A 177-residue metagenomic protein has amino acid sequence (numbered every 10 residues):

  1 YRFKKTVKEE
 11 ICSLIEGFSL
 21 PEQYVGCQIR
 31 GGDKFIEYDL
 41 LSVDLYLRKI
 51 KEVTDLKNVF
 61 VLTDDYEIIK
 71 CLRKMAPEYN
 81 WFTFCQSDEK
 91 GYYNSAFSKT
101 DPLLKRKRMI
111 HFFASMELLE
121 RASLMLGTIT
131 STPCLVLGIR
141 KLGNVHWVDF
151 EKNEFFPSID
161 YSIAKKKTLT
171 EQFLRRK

Functional and structural regions predicted by a protein language model:
Y1-F97, I110: Core catalytic architecture of nucleotide-activated donor-dependent transferases building glycoconjugates
G17, M116, R121-A122, Q172 (+1 more regions): Low-complexity, intrinsically disordered/propeptide-like segments
K57, L103-K107, A122: Residue-level detector of alpha-helix boundaries and kinks
I69-M75, L104-S115, C134-L135: Short secondary-structure transition/capping segments
Y93-L104, Y161-T168: Short, surface-exposed amphipathic charged segments that create phosphate/polyanion-binding patches used for binding
K99-F112, Q172-R176: A polyampholytic, Gly/Pro-enriched intrinsically disordered region
F112-E154: A donor-sugar binding/catalytic signature common to diverse glycosyltransferases and related nucleotide-sugar
N153-K177: Leloir-type glycosyltransferase catalytic cores
